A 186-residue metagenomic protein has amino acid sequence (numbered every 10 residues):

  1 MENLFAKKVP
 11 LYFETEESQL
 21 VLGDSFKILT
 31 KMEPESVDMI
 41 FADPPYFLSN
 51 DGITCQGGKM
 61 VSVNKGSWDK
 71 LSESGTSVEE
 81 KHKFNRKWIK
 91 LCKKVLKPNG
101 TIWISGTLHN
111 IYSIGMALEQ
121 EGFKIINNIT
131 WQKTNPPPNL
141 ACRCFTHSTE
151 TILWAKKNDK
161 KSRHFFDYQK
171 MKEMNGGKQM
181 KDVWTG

Functional and structural regions predicted by a protein language model:
M1-G186: Core catalytic lobe of class I
